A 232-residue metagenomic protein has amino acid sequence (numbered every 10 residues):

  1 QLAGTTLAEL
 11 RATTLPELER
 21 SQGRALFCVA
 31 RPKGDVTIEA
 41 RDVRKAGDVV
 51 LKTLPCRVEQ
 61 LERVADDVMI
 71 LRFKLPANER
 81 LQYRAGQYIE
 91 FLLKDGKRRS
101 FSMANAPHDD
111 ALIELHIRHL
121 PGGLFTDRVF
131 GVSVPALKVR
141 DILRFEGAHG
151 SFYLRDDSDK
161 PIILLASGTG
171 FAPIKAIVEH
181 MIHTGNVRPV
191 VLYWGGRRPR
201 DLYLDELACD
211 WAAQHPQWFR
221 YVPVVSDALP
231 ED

Functional and structural regions predicted by a protein language model:
Q1, S167-G168: A short acidic Gly-Thr/Ser loop motif
Q1-A30, P189-D232: Reductase modules of NAD(P)H-dependent flavoproteins
A3, R41-V43, K94, A148: Short, surface-exposed secondary-structure boundary micro-motifs
L15, E19-K74, E79: Fe-S ferredoxin-like electron-transfer domains and their immediately adjacent linker/connector regions across
I38-K52, L81, Q214-D232: C-terminal domain-closing interface element
E59-L164, I177-H180, F219, V225-D227: FAD-binding FR-type
H180-V190: Conserved S-adenosyl-L-methionine
